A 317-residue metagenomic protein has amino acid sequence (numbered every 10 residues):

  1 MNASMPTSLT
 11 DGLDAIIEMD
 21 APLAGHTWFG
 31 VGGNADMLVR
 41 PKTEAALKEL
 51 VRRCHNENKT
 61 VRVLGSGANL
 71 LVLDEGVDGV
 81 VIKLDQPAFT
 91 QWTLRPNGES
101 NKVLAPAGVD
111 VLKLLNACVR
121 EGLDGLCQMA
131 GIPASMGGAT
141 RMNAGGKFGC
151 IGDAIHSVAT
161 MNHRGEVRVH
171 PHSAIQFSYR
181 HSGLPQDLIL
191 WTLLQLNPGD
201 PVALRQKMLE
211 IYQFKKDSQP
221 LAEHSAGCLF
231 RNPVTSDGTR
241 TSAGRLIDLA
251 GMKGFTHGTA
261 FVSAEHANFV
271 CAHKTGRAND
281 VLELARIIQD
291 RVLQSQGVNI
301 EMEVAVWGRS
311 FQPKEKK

Functional and structural regions predicted by a protein language model:
N2-M136, A144: Anion-binding (especially nucleotide phosphate/pyrophosphate-binding) glycine-rich loop and adjoining beta-alpha core
E18-M19, T27, L70, M161-R291 (+1 more regions): Phosphate/pyrophosphate- and phosphate-bearing ligand-binding catalytic cores of soluble enzymes
E57, L64-S66, A154, E223-H224 (+1 more regions): Short, basic and Ser/Thr-rich N-terminal targeting/leader segments
D74-V77, G138-R141, A267-N268, P313: Short secondary-structure transition/capping segments
D78-V80, N101-V103, D124-Q128, G138 (+4 more regions): Generic beta-strand structural signal
V119, R141-F148, R168, D187 (+1 more regions): Core subunits and conserved enzymes of cellular information-processing and envelope-translocation systems across
C150-G152: Short loop/turn motifs at secondary-structure junctions and domain boundaries
